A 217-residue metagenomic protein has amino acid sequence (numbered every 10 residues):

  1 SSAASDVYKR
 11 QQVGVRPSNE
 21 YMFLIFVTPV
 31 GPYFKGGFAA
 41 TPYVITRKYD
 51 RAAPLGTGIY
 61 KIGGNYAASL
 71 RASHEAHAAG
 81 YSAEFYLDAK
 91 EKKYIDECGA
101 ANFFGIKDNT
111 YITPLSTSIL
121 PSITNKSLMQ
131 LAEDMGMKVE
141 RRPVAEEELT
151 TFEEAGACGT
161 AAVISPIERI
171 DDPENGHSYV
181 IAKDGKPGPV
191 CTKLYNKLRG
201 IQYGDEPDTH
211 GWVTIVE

Functional and structural regions predicted by a protein language model:
S1-Y8: Short, small-residue-biased leader/transition segments that mark boundaries at the very start of proteins
V13-E217: Helix-start/capping segments and mature chain N-termini
